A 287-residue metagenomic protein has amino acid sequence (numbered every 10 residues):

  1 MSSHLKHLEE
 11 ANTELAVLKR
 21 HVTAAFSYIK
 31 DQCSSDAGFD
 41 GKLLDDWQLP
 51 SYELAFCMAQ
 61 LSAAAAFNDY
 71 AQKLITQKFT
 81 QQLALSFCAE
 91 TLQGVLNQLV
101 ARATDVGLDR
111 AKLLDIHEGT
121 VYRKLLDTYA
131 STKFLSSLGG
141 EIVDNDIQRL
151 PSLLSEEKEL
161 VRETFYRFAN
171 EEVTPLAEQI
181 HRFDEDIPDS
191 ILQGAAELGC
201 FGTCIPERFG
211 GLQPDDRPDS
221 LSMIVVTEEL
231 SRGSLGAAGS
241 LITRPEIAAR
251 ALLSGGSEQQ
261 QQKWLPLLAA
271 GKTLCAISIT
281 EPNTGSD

Functional and structural regions predicted by a protein language model:
M1-L15, L92-F165: Intrinsic disorder at enzyme termini
H4-I75: Extended amphipathic alpha-helical segments enriched in small hydrophobics
R20, A24, L160-E171: A non-catalytic, amphipathic alpha-helix used as a structural packing/dimerization or gating element in enzyme scaffolds
A25, C57, A64-F67, A71 (+5 more regions): Buried hydrophobic packing segments
F26-I29, C33, A65, D69-I75 (+4 more regions): Long, hydrophobic, amphipathic alpha-helical segments used as structural scaffolds
K42-F56, Q60, T80, A84 (+4 more regions): Secondary-structure capping and boundary motifs in well-ordered enzyme cores
F79-L99: Charged, glycine-rich active-site and insertion segments that engage polyanionic ligands
D105-L108, R167, T174-D287: Glycine-rich flavin
